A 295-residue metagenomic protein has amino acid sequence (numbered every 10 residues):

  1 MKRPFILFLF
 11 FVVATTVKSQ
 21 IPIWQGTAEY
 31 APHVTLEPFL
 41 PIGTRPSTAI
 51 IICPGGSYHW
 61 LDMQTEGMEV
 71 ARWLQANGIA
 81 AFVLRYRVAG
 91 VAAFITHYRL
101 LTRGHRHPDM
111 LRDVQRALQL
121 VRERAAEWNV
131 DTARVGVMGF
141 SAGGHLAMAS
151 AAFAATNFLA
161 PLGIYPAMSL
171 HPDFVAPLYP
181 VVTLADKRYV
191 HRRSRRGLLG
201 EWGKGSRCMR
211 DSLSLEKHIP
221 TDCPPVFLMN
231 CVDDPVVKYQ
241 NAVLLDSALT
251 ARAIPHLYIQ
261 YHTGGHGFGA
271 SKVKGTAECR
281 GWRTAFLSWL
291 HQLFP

Functional and structural regions predicted by a protein language model:
S19-T44, T48, P108, V190: N-terminal cap/lid segment of alpha/beta-hydrolase-fold proteins
G26, I164, P180-H218, P224 (+1 more regions): Mobile cap/lid helix-loop segments that gate and shape the active-site cleft of serine hydrolases
E37-F39, A92-R99, M229, Y239-P295: C-terminal catalytic histidine-bearing segment of alpha/beta-hydrolase fold enzymes
S47-G55: Short beta-strand element of the alpha/beta-hydrolase
Y58-E66, R85-D109, D186-R195, A270-K272: Cap/lid segment of the alpha/beta-hydrolase catalytic domain
R103-A126, G281-W282: Alpha/beta-hydrolase active-site loop
R116-V190, R210: Primarily recognizes the serine-hydrolase "nucleophile elbow" in alpha/beta-hydrolase and SGNH/GDSL folds
D222, L228-N230, D234: Short beta-strand/loop motif that positions the catalytic acidic residue of the alpha/beta-hydrolase fold
